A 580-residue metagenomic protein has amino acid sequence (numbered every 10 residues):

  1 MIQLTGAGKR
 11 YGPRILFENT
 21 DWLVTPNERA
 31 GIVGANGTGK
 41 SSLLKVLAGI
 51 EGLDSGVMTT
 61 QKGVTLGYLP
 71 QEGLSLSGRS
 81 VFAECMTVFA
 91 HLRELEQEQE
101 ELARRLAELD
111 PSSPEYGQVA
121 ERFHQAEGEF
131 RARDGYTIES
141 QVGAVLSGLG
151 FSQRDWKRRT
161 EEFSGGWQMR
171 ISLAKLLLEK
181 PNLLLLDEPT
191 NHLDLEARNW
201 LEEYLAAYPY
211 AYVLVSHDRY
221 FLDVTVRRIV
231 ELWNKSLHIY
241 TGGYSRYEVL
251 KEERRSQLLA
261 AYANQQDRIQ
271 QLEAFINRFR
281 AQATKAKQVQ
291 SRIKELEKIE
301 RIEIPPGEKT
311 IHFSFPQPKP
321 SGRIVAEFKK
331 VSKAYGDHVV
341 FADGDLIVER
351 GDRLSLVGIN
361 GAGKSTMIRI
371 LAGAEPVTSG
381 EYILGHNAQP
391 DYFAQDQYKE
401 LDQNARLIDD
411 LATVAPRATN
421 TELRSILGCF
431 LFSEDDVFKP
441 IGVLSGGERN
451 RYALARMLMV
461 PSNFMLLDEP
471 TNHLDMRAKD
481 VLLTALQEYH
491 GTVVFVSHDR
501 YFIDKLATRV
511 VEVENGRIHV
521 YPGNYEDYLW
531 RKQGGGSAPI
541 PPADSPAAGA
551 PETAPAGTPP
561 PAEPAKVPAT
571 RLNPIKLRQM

Functional and structural regions predicted by a protein language model:
M1-N264, K309, P316-M580: ABC ATP-binding cassette signature C-motif
L250-F275, F279-P305: Intracellular alpha-helical coupling/juxtamembrane segments of multi-pass membrane proteins
